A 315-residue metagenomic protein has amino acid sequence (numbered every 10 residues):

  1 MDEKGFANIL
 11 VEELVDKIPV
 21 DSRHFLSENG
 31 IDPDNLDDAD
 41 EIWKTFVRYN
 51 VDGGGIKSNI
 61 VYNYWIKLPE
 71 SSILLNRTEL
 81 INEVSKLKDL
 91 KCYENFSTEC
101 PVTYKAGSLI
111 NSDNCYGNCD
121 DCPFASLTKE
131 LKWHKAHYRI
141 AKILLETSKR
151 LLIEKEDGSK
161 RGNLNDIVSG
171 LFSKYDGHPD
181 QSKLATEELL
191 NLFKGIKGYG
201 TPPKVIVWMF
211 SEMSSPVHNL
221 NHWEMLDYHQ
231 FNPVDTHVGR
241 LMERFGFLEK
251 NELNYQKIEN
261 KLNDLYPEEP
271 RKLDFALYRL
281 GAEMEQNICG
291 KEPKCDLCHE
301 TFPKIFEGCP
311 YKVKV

Functional and structural regions predicted by a protein language model:
M1-V315: HhH-family (HhH-GPD) DNA N-glycosylase catalytic core used in base-excision repair
